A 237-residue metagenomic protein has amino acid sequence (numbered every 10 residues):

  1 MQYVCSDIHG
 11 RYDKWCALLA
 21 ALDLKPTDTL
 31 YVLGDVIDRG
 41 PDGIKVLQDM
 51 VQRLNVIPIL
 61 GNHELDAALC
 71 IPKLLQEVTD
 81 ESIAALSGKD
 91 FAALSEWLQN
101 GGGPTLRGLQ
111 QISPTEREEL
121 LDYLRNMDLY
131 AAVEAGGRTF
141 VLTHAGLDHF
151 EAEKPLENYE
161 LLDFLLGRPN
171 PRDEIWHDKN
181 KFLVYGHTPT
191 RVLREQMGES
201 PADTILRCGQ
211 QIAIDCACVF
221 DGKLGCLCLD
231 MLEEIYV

Functional and structural regions predicted by a protein language model:
M1-D49: N-terminal active-site segment of His-dependent metallophosphoesterases
C5, V32-L33, I59, L142 (+2 more regions): Generic enzyme active-site microenvironment
D7, D35, M50, G61-N62 (+5 more regions): Divalent metal-coordination and catalytic microenvironments
H9-D13, D38-P41, L65-A68, H187-E195 (+1 more regions): Active-site environment of divalent metal-dependent phosphoester hydrolases
A17-A20, K45-Q48, P72-L75, L156-E157 (+2 more regions): Short, glycine/charged-enriched secondary-structure capping and boundary segments
K25-T27, R53-N55, G137-R138, K179-K181: A general structural motif
G43-L47, V51-A131, P171: Active-site neighborhood of divalent metal-dependent phosphoester bond hydrolases
E96-A213, A217-G222, L232-Y236: Acidic, His/Gly-enriched loop-helix segments that form or flank divalent-metal centers in metallo-dependent hydrolases
